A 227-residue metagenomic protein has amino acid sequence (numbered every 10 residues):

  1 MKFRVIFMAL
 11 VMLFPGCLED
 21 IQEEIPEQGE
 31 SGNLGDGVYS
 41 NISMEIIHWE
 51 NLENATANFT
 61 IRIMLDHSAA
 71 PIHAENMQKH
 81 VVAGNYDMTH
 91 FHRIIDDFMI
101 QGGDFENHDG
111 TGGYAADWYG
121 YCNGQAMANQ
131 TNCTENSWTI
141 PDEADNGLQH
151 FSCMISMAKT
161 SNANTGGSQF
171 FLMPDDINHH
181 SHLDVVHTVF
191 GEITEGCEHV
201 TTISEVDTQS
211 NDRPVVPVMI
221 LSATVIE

Functional and structural regions predicted by a protein language model:
M1-E27: Secretory targeting signatures
C17-E227: Cyclophilin-like peptidyl-prolyl cis-trans isomerases
